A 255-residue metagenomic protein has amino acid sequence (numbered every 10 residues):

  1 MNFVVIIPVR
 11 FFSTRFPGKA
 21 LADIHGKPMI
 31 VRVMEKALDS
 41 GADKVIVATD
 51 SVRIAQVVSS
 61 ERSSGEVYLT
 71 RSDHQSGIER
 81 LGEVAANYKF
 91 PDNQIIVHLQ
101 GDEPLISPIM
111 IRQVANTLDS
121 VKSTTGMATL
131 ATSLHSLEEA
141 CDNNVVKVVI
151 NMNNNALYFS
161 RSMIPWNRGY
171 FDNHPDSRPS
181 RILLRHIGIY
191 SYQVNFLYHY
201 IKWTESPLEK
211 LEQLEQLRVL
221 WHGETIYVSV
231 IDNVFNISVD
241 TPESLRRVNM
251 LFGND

Functional and structural regions predicted by a protein language model:
N2-T49: N-terminal glycine-rich phosphate-binding loop and ensuing alpha1 helix
V5, V45-V47, I96, M127-A128 (+2 more regions): Hydrophobic/aromatic residues located in beta-strands of well-ordered beta-sheets within soluble catalytic
F11, R71-G77, N233-F235: Short, acidic/turn-prone active-site loops that include or flank metal/cofactor- and phosphate-binding residues
T49-D50, I106, Y192, D240: A conserved hydrophobic position in a structured secondary element of the catalytic/binding core that shapes
V52-N116: Short phosphate-binding loop-to-helix
S107-T204: Conserved core of the sugar-phosphate nucleotidyltransferase
N173-D255: Conserved alpha/beta core of the MobA/IspD/sugar-nucleotide pyrophosphorylase nucleotidyltransferase superfamily
